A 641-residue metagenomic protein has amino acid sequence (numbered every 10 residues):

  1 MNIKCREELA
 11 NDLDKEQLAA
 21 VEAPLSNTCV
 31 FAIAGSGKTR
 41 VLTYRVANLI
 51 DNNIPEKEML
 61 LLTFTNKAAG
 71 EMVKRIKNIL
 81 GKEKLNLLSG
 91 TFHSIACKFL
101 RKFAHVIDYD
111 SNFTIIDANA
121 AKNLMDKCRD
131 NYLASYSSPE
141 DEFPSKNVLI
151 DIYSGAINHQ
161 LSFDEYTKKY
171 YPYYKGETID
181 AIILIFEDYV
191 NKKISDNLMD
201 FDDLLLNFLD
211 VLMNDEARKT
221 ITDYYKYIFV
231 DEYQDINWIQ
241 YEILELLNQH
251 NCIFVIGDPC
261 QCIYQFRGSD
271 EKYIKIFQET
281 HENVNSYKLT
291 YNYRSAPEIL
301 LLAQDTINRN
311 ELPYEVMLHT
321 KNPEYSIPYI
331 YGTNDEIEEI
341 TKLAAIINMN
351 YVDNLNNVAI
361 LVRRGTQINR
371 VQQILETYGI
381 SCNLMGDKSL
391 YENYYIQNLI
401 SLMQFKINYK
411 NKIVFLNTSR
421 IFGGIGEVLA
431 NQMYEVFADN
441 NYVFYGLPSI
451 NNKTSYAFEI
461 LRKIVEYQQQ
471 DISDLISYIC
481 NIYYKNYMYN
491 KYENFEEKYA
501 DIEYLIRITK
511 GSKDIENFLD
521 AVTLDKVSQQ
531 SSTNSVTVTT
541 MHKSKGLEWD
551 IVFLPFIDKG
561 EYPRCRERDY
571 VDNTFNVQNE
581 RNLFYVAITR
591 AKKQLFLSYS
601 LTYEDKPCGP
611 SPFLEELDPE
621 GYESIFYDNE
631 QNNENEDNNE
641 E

Functional and structural regions predicted by a protein language model:
M1-D110, K219, L301-Q304, T589: P-loop NTPase Walker
M1-T43, E58-L60, S137-F229, W238-I243 (+5 more regions): Accessory N-terminal region flanking or inserted into the helicase ATPase core in nucleic-acid motor proteins
N2-C5, L9-A10, K15, N48 (+1 more regions): Conserved RecA-like helicase ATPase core segment that couples NTP binding/hydrolysis to strand translocation
C29-L42, E282-N285, T290-S381, I407: Helicase P-loop NTPase motor core
T91-K98, I228-E232, I256, R364 (+2 more regions): Conserved helicase core region in the C-terminal RecA-like lobe
I95, P323-S326, V352-Q470: ATPase/helicase motor core of nucleic-acid motors
L447-K543, L547-E548, R564, Y622-D628 (+1 more regions): Accessory C-terminal helicase-associated subdomains
I515, D558-Q631, E640-E641: C-terminal accessory regions
